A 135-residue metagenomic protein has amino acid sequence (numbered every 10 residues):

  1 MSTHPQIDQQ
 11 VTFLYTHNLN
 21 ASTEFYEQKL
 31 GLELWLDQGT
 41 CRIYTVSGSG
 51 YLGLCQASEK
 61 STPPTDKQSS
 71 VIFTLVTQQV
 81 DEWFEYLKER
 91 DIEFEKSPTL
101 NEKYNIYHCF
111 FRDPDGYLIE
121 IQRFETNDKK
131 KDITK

Functional and structural regions predicted by a protein language model:
M1, L30, E59-T62, K96: A generic local structural motif
M1-P5, E85-K135: Vicinal oxygen chelate
M1-T23, V71-F73, E125-K135: N-terminal beta-strand motif that seeds the catalytic metal site of vicinal oxygen chelate
D8-H17, T45-V46, P63-K88, Y107-R112 (+1 more regions): Vicinal oxygen chelate
Y26: Terminal peptide-recognition signature
G31-D37, F94-S97: Short secondary-structure junctions
E33-Q68, L118-R123: Conserved short beta-strand elements that form part of the metal-binding/catalytic scaffold of enzyme active sites
